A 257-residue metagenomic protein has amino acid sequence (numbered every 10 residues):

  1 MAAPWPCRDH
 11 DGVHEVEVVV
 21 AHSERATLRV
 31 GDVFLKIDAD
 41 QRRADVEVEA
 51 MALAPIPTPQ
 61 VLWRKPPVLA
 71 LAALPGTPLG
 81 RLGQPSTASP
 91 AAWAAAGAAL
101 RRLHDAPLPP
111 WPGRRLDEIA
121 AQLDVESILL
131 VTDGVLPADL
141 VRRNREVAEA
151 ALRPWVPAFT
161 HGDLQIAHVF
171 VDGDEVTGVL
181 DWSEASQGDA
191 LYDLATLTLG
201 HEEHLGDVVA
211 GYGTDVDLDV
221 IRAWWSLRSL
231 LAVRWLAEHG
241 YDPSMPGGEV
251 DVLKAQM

Functional and structural regions predicted by a protein language model:
A2-E15: Juxta-kinase regulatory segment immediately upstream of eukaryotic protein kinase catalytic domains
W5, P75, D105-G162, G213 (+2 more regions): An alpha-helical support segment within catalytic cores of ATP-dependent transferases
V16-R115: ATP-binding pocket architecture of kinase catalytic cores
E24-R25, L79, Q187-A190, A195-M257: Helix-rich C-terminal or lid/interface subdomains of diverse kinases
E24-R29, L35, V61, R145-L194: Active-site acidic catalytic loop and adjacent metal/ATP-binding pocket of ATP-dependent phosphoryl transfer enzymes
V30-V33, A54-T58, K65-V68, V156 (+3 more regions): Short glycine/proline-enriched coil/turn segments at helix->beta-strand junctions
M51, T87-A88, G178, L194-L197 (+1 more regions): Glycine-rich, phosphate-binding/catalytic loops in enzymes
